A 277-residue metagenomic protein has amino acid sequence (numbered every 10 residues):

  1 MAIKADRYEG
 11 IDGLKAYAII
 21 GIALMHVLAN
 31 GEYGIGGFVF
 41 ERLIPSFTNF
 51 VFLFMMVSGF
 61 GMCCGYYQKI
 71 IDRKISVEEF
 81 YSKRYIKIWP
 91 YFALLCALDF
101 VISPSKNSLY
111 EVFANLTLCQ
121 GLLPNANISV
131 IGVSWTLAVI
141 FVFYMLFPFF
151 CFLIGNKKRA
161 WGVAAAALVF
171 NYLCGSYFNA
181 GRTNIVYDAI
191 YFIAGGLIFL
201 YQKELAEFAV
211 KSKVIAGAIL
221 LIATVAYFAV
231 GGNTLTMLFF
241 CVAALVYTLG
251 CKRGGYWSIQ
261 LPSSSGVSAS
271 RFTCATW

Functional and structural regions predicted by a protein language model:
M1-G10, L24-L43, C64-I75, P124 (+3 more regions): Alpha-helical transmembrane segments in multi-pass integral membrane proteins
M1-L173, S268-A269: Membrane-cytosol interface segments of multi-pass membrane proteins, especially ER/Golgi lipid-handling enzymes
N49, S108-V112, I185, A218 (+1 more regions): Alpha-helical structural motif
N107, N171-Y191: Alpha-helical transmembrane segments and their cytosolic membrane-interface
